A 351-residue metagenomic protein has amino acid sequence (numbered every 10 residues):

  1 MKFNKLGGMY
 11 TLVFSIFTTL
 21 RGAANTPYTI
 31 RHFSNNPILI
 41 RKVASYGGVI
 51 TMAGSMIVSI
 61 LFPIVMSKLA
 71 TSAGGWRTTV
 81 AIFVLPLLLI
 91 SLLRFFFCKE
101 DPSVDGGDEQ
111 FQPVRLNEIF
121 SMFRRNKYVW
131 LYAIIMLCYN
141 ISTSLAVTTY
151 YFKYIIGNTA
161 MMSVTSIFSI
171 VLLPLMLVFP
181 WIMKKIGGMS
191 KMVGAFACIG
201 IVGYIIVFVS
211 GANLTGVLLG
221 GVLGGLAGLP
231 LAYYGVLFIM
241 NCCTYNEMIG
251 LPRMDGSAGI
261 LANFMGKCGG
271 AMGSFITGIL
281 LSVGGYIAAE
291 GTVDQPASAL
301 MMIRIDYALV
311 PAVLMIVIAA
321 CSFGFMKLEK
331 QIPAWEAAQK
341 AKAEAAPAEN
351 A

Functional and structural regions predicted by a protein language model:
M1-N4, C198-V217: C-terminal ends and interior cores of transmembrane alpha-helices in multi-pass membrane transporters/permeases
K2-G8, L20-N158, I303, P311-A351: Intracellular loop-helix junctions on the cytosolic face of multi-pass helical membrane proteins
K2-R21, T215-F238, C243: Hydrophobic core of transmembrane alpha-helices in multi-pass small-molecule transporters, especially MFS/SLC-type
L12, S45-A53, L137, S166-I170 (+3 more regions): Transmembrane alpha-helical cores of Major Facilitator Superfamily
S55-G74, A271-L300: Transmembrane alpha-helix termini and helix-breaking/packing motifs in multi-pass membrane transporters
F83, S163-L172, G266, L314: Transmembrane alpha-helical segments of major facilitator superfamily
L175-M189: Helix-to-loop junctions at the C-terminal end of transmembrane segments in multipass secondary transporters
G250-G285: A late C-terminal transmembrane helix in Major Facilitator Superfamily
